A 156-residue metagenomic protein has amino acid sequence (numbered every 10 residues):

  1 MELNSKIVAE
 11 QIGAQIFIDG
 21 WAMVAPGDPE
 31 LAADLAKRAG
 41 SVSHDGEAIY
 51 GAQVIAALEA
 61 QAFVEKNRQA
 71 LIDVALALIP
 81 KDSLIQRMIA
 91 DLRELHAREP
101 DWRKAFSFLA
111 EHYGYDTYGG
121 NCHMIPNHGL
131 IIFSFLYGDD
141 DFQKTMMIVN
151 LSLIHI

Functional and structural regions predicted by a protein language model:
E2-A9, I18-D28, K37-V42, A56-S152: Accessory "access/gating" subregions that flank catalytic or transport cores
Q15: Active-site histidine-anchored catalytic micro-motif
A33-L35: A short, charged helix-loop
E47-V54, K66: Hydrophobic, often aromatic-rich secondary-structure segments at membrane interfaces
I154-I156: Conserved small/polar residues in nucleotide/adenosyl-binding loops
